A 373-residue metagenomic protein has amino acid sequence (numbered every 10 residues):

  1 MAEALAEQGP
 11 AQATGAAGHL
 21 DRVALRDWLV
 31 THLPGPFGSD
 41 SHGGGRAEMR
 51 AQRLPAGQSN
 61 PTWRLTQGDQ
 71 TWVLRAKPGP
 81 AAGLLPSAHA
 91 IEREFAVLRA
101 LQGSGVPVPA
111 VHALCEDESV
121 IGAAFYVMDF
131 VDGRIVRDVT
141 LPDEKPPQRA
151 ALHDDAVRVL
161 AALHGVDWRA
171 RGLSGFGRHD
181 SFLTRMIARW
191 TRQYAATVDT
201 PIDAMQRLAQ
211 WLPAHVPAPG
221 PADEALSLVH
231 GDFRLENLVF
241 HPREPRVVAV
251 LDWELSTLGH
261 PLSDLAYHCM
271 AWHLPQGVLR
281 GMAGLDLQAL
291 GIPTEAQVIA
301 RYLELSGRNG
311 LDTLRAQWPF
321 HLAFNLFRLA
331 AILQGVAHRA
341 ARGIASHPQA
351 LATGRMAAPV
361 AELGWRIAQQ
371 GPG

Functional and structural regions predicted by a protein language model:
A2-G44: Juxta-kinase regulatory segment immediately upstream of eukaryotic protein kinase catalytic domains
M49-W211, H215-L228, H241-E244: ATP-binding pocket architecture of kinase catalytic cores
G177-R178, G310-F324: All-alpha amphipathic helical-bundle segments outside canonical DNA-binding/catalytic cores that form hydrophobic
L228-H230, L235: Catalytic-loop of the protein kinase fold
V239-Y267: Catalytic activation segment of kinase domains across protein kinase-like and atypical kinase folds
S263-R308, F324-R342: Active-site activation/catalytic loop segments of kinase-like enzymes and analogous catalytic loops in related
N309-L314, L329-G373: Helical subdomain adjoining the active site within ATP-dependent kinase catalytic cores
